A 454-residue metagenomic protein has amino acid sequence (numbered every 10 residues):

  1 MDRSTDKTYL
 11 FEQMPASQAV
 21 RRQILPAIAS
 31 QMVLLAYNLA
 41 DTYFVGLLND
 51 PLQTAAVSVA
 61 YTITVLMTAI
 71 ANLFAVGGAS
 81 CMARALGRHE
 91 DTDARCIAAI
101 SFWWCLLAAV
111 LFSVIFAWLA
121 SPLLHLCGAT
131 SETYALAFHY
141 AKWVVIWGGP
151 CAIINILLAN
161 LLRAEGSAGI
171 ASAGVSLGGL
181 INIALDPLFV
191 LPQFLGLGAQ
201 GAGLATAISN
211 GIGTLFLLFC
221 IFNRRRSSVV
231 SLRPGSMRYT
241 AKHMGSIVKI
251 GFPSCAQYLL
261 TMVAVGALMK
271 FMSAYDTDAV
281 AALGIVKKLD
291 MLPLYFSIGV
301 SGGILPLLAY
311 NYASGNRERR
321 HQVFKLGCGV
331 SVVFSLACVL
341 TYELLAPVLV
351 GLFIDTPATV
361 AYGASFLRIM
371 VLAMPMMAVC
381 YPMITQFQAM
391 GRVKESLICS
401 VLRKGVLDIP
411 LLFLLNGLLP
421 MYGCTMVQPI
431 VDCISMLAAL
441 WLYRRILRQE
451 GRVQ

Functional and structural regions predicted by a protein language model:
M1-I24, M82-G148, F194-F252, L308-A373 (+1 more regions): Short alpha-helical transmembrane segments in multi-pass integral membrane proteins
F11-L48, T62-G77, C81, L106-S113 (+4 more regions): N-terminal transmembrane alpha-helices
R22-D41, G178, S209-G213, L217 (+2 more regions): Transmembrane helical elements of multi-pass membrane transporters/channels
P26, S30-Q31, T64-A71, A108-A109 (+9 more regions): Alpha-helical transmembrane segments of multi-pass integral membrane proteins
A36-A55, L124-S131, L188-L197, L259-L292 (+3 more regions): Helix-terminus/linker motif at the lipid-water interface of multi-pass membrane proteins
T54-V114, A152-A171, A282-L340, L344-A346 (+1 more regions): Small-residue-rich hydrophobic transmembrane alpha-helices
L66-A69, N182-D186, T214-L218, L292-Y295 (+3 more regions): Hydrophobic transmembrane alpha-helices of multi-pass small-molecule transporters
A75, V144-R163, A171-G179, A202-L218 (+4 more regions): Short runs within selected transmembrane alpha-helices of multi-pass transporters and secretion channels
